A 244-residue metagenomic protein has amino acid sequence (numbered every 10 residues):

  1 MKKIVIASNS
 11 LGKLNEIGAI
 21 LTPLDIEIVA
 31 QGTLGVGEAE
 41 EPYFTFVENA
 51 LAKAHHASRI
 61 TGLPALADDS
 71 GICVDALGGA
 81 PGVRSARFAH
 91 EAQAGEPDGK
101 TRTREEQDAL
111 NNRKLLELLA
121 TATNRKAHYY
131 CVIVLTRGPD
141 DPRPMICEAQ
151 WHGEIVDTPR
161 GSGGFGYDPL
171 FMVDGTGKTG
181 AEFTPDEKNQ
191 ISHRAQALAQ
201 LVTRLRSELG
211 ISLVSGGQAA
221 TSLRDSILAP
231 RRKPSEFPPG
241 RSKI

Functional and structural regions predicted by a protein language model:
K2-V5, L11-V29, T33-G217, S222-P230 (+1 more regions): Anionic-ligand binding patches
